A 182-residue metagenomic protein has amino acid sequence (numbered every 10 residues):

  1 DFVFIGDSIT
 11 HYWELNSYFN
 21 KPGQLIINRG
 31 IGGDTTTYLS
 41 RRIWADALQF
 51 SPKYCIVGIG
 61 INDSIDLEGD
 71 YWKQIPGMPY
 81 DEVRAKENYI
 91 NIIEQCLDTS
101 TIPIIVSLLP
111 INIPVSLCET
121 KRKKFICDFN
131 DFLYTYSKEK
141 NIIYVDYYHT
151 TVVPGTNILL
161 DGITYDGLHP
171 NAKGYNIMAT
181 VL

Functional and structural regions predicted by a protein language model:
D1-L15, G32-T36: Catalytic nucleophile-elbow at a beta strand-turn-alpha helix junction centered on a G-D-S/GDSL motif, marking
I5, R29, V145-Y147: Hydrophobic residues at beta-strand termini and immediately following loops that shape nucleotide-binding pockets
G6, G30-G33, G60, T156: Glycine-centered small-residue hotspots that permit tight backbone geometry or close packing
Y18-L25, S40-V181: Alpha-helical cap/lid subdomain in secreted, periplasmic, or secretory-pathway luminal O-acyl-processing enzymes
Q24-Y38: A short beta-strand-loop structural module common to alpha/beta enzyme folds
